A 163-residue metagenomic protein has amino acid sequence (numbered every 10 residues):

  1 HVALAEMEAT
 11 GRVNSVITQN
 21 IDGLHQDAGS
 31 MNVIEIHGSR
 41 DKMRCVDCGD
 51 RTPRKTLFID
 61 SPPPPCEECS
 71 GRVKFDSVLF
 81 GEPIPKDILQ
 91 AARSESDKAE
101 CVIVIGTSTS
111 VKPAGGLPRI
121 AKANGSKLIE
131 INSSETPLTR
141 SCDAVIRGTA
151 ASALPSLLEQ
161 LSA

Functional and structural regions predicted by a protein language model:
H1-A163: Conserved catalytic alpha/beta core of Sir2/sirtuin-type deacylases, generalized to analogous enzyme cores that bind
